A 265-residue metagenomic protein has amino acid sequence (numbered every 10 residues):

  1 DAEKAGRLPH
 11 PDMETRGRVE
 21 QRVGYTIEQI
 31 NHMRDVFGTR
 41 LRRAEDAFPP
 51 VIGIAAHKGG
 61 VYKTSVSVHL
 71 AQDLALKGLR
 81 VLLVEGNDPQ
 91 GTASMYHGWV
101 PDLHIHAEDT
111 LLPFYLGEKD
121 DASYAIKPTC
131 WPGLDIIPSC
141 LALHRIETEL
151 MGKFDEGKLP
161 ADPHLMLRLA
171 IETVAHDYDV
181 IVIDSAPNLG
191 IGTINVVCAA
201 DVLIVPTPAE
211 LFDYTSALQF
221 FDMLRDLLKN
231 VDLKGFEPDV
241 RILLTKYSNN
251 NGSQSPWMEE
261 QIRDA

Functional and structural regions predicted by a protein language model:
D1-A2: Polyanion-binding surface elements
L8-A265: P-loop NTP-binding core
